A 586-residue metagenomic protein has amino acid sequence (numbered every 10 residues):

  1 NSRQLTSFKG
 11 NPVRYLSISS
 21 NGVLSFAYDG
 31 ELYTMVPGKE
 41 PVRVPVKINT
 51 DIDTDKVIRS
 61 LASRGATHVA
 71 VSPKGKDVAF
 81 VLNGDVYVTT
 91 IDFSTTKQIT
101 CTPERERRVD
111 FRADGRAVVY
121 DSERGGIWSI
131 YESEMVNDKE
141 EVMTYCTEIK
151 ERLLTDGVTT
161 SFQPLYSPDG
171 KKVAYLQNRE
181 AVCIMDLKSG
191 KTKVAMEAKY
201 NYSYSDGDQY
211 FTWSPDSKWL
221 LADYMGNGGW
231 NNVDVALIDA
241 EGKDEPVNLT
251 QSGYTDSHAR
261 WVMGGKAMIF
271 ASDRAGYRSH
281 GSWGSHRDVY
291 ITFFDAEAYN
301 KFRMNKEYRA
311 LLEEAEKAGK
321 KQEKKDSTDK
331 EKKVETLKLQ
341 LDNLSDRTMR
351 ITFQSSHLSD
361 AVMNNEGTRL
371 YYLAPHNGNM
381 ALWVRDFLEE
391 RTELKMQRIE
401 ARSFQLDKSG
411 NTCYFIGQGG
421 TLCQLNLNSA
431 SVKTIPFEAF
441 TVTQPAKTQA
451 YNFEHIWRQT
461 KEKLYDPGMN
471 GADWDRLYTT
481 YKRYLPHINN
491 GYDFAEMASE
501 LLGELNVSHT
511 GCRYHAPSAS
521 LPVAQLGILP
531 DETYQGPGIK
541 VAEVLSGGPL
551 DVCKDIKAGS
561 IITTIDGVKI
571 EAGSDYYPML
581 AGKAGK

Functional and structural regions predicted by a protein language model:
N1, S7-R14, G22-P37, K47-T54 (+15 more regions): A flexible loop/linker signature enriched in serine peptidases of the S9 family
S2-Q4, E40-R43, T95-K97, K139-E140 (+7 more regions): Predominantly a core beta-strand signature of beta-propeller blades across repeat-based propeller domains
R3-S17, R105-R107, V247-R260, S355-S359 (+1 more regions): Conserved blade-ending motifs and adjacent loop-strand segments that build the rim/top face of beta-propeller domains
Y15-G22, A27, V69-K76, V109-A117 (+5 more regions): Blade-terminus and WD-like Trp-Asp/Gly-His loop motifs, strongest in beta-propeller folds
N49-A66, T147-L153, L337-S355: A short helix->beta-strand "capping" segment at the edge of beta-propeller domains
P486-P537: Extended, small/polar residue-biased N-terminal targeting/export presequences and adjacent propeptide/linker tracts
L521-G573: PDZ/PDZ-like domain segments forming the peptide/carboxylate-binding groove, activating on the N-terminal beta-strands
Y577-K586: PDZ-domain C-terminal substructure recognizer with occasional recognition of PDZ-binding tails
